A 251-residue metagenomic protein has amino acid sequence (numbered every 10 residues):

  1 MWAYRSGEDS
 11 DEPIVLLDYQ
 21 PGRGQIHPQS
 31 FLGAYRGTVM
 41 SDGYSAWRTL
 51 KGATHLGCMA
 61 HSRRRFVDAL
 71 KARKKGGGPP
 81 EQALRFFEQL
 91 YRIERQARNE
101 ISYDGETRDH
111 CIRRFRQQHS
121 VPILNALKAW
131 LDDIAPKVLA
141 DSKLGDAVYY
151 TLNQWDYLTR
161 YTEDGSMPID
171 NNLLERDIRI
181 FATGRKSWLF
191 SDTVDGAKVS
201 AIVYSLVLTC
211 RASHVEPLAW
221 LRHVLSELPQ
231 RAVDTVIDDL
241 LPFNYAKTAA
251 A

Functional and structural regions predicted by a protein language model:
M1-A251: Catalytic center-proximal scaffold of phosphoryl-transfer enzymes
